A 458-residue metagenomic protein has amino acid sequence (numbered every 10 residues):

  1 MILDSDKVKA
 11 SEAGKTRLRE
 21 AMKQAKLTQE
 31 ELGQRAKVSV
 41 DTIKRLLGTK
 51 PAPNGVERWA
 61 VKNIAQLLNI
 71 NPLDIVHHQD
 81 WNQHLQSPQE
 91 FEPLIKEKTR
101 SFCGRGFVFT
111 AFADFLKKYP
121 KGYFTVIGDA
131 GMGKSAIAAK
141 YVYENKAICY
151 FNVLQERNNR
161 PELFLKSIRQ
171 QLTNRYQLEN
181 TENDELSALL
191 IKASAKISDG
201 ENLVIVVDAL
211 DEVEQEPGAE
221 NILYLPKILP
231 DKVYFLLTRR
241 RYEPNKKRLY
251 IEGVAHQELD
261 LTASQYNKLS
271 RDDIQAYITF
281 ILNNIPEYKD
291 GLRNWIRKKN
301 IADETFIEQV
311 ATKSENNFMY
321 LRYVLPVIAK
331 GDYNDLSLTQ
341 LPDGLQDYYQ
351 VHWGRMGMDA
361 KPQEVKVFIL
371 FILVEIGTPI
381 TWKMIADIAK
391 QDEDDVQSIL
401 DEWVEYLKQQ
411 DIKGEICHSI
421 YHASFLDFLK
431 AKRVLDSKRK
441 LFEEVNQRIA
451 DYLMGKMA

Functional and structural regions predicted by a protein language model:
M1-R35, K62: A short, Lys/Arg-rich alpha-helix, primarily the initiator
N82-F112: Conserved adenine-nucleotide phosphate-binding loops and their immediately adjacent elements
T99, G106, D335-A386, G414 (+1 more regions): Winged-helix-like regulatory helical subdomains adjacent to P-loop NTPase cores
F109, Y176-V207, P217, L223-L229 (+3 more regions): Mid-core helix/loop region of P-loop NTP-binding domains shared across ATPases and GTPases
I127, M132-N202, L210, Q215 (+1 more regions): Post-nucleotide-binding-loop coupling segment downstream of the phosphate-binding loop, primarily in RecA-like P-loop
I137-A138, T378-A458: C-terminal leucine-rich, beta-strand-based interaction scaffolds used for sensing/assembly
A138, P244, N283, E287 (+4 more regions): Amphipathic alpha-helical "lid/sensor" segments that cap RecA-like P-loop NTPase cores
T262-D303, G344-W353, I449-A450: Conserved small helical "lid"/interfacial subdomain of P-loop NTPases
